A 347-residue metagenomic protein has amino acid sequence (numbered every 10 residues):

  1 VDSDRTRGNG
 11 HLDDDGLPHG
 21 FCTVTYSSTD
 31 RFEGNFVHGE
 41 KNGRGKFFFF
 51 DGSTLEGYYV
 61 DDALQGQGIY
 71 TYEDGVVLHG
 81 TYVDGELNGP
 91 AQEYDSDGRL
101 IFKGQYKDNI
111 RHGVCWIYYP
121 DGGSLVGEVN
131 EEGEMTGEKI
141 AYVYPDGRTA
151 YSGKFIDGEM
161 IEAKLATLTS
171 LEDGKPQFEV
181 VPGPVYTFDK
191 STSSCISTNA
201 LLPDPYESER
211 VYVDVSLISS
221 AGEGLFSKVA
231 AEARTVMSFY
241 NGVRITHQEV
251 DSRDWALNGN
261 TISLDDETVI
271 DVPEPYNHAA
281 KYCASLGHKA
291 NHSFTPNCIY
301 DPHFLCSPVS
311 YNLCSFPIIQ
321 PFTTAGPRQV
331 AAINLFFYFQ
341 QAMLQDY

Functional and structural regions predicted by a protein language model:
V1-G16, F21-Y26, K190-A200: Intrinsically disordered, low-complexity PEST-like regions enriched in Ser/Thr and acidic residues
T6-H19, R31-N42, T54-Q65, V77-L87 (+5 more regions): Conserved anchor residues at repeat-unit boundaries in beta-strand-based tandem repeats, strongest for the MORN repeat
H11, N35, R44, Y58 (+5 more regions): Gly/Ser/Thr-rich helix-start
V24-E33, G39, F48, V309: Well-ordered, non-transmembrane segments within structured domains
Y26, D95-D97, I101-F102, D108 (+2 more regions): Conserved catalytic SET/PR domain of SAM-dependent protein methyltransferases, capturing the structural core that binds
F50, T71-E73, Y118: Feature marks extracellular polysaccharide-active and adherence modules
